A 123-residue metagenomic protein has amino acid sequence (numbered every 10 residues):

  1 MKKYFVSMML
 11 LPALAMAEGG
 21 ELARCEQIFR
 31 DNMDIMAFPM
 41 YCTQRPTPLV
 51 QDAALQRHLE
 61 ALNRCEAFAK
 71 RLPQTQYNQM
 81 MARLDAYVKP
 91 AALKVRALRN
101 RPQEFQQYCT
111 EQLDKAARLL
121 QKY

Functional and structural regions predicted by a protein language model:
Y4-L14: Sec-dependent N-terminal signal peptides
V6, R24, L98: Generic anion/oxyanion-binding catalytic loop in active/binding sites
L11, A17-G19, I35-M36, L59 (+1 more regions): Processing junctions and N-termini across compartments
E18-D52: Immediate post-signal-peptide N-terminus of mature secreted/exported proteins
Q51-Y123: Compact alpha-helical subdomains of small soluble proteins
